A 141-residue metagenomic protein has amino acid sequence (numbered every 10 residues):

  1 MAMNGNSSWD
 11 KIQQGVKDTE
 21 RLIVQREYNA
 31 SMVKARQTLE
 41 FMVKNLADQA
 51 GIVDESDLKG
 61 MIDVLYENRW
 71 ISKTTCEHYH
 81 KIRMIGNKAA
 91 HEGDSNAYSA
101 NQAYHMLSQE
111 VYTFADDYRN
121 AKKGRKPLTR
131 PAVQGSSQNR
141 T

Functional and structural regions predicted by a protein language model:
M1-T141: Amphipathic alpha-helical interface elements
